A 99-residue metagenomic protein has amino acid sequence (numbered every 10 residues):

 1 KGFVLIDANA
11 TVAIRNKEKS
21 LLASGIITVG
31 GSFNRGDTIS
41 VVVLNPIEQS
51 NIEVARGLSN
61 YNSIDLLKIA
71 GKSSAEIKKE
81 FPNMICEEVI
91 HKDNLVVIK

Functional and structural regions predicted by a protein language model:
G2-K99: Beta-strand/loop-dominated core regions that host nucleotide or nucleotide-derived cofactor-binding catalytic loops
